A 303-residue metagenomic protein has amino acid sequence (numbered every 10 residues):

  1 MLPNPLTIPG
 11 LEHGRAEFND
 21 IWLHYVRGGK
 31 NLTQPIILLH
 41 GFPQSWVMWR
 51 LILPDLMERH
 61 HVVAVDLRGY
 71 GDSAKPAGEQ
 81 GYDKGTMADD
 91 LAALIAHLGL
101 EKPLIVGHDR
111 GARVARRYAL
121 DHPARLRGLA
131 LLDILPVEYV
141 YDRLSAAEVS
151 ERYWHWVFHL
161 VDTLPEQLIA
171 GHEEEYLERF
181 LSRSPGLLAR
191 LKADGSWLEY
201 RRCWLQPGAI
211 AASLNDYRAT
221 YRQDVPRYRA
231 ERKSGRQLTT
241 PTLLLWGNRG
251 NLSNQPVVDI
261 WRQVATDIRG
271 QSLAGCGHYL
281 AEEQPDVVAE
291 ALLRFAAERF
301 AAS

Functional and structural regions predicted by a protein language model:
M1-R15, D20-L23, G28, P35 (+7 more regions): Flexible "cap/lid" subdomain of the alpha/beta-hydrolase fold that forms the substrate-access gate
T33-H40: Short beta-strand element of the alpha/beta-hydrolase
F42-I52: The serine-hydrolase catalytic nucleophile loop
I52-H60, H97: A short, Lys/Arg-enriched amphipathic alpha-helix followed by its capping loop at the start of a domain
L244, V287-A289, S303: C-terminal amphipathic alpha-helical "assembly" element that mediates oligomerization/partner interfaces or acts as
C276-P285, A289: Catalytic histidine-centered segment of alpha/beta-hydrolase-like enzymes
